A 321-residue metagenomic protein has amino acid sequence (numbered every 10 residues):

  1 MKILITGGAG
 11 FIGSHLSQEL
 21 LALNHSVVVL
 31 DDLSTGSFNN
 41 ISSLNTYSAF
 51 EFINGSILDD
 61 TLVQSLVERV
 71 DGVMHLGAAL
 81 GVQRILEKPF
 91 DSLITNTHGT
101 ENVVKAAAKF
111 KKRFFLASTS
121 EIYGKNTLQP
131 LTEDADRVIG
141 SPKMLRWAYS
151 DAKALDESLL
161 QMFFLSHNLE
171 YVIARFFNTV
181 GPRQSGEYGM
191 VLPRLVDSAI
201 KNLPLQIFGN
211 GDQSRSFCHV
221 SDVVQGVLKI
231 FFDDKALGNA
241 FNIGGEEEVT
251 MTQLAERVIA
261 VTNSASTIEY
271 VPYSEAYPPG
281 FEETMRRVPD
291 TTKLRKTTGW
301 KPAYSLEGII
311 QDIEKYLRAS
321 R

Functional and structural regions predicted by a protein language model:
M1-F177, Y304, I313: N-terminal Rossmann-like NAD(P)+-binding domain of SDR-like oxidoreductases, especially those catalyzing
G36, L58, E87, T95-H98 (+7 more regions): Residue-level signal for the nucleotide or nucleotide-sugar donor/cofactor binding architecture
Y47, E133-G140, N168, L195-I207 (+2 more regions): A short C-terminal helix-loop "cap" of Rossmann-like NAD(P)-dependent dehydrogenase/epimerase domains
T127, A154, E170, T179-P193 (+7 more regions): Glycine/proline-rich active-site loop of Rossmann-fold NAD(P)-dependent oxidoreductases
L155, L159, F163, L195 (+2 more regions): Hydrophobic alpha-helix immediately C-terminal to the catalytic Tyr-X-X-X-Lys motif of short-chain
N210, G238-F241, T252-A255, N263-R286: C-terminal "lid/loop" region of Rossmann-like NAD(P)-dependent oxidoreductases
V223, V227, I243, L254 (+2 more regions): Non-catalytic, hydrophobic alpha-helical segments
S305-R321: Amphipathic terminal alpha-helices
